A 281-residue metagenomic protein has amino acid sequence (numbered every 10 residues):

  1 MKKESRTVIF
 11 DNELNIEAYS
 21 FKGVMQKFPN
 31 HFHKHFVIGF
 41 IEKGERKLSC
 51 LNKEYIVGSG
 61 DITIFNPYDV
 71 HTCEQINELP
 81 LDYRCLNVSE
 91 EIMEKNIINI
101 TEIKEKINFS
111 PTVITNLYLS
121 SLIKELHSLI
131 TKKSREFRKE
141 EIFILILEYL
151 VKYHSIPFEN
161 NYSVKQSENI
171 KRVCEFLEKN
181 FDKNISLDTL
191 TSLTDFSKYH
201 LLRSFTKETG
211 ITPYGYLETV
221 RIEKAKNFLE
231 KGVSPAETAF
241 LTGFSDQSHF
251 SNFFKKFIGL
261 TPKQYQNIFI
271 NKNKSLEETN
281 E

Functional and structural regions predicted by a protein language model:
E4-E105, K132-R135: N-terminal regulatory/effector-sensing and dimerization cores that precede helix-turn-helix DNA-binding domains
H31-H33, H71, H200, Y214 (+1 more regions): Histidine-centered active-site/metal-ligand motif
G60, H200-F205, H249-F250, F254: Short hydrophobic/aromatic patch on the recognition helix
K104-L117, S128-T194, K207-G215, T219: Short, Lys/Arg-enriched, Trp-marked, Pro/Gly-tolerant hinge/linker segments that flank
L119-L122: Short amphipathic alpha-helical heptad-repeat segments
E175, K179, N184-D188, F196 (+2 more regions): Terminal helix-turn-helix DNA-binding modules in bacterial transcription factors
